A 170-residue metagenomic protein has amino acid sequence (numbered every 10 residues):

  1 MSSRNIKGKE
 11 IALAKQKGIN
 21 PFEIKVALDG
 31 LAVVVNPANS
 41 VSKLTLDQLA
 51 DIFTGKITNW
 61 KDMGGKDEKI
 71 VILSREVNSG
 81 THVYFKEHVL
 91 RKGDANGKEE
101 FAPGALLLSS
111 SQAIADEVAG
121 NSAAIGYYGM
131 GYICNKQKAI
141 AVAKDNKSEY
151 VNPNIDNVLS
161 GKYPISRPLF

Functional and structural regions predicted by a protein language model:
M1-F170: Exported/periplasmic ABC-transporter solute-binding proteins
